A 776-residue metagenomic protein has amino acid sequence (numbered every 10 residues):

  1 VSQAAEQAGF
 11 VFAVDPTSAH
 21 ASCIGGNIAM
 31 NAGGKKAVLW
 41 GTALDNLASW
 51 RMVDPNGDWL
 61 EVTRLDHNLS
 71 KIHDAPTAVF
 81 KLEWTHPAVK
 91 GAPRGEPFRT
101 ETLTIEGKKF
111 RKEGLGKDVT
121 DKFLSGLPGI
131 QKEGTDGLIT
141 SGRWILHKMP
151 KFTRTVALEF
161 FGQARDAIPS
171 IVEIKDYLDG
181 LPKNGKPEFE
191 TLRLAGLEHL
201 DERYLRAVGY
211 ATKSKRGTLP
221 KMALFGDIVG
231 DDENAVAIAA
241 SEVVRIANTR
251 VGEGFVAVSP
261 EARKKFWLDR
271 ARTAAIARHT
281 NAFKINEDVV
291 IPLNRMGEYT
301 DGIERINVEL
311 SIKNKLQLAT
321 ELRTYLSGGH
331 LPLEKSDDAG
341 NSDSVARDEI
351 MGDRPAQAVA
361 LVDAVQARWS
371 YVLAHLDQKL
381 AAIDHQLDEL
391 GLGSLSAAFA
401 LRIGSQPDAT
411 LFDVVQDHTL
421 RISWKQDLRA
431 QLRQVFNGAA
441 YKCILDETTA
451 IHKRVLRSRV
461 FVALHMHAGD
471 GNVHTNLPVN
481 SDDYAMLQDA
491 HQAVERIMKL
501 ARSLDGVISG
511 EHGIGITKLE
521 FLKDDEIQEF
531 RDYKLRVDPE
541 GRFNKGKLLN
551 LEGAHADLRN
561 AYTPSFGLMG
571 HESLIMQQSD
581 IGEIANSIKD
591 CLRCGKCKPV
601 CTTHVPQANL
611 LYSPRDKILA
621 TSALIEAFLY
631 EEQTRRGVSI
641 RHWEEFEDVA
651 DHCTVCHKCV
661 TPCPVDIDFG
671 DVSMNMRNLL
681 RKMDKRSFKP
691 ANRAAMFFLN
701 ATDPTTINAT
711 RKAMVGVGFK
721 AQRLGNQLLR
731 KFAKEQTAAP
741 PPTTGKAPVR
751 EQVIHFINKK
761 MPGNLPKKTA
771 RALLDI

Functional and structural regions predicted by a protein language model:
V1-D176, R542-G546, A554-Y562, E572-M576: FAD-binding subdomain of flavoenzyme oxidoreductases
I24-K36, K122-K148, V289-I291, M296 (+5 more regions): Conserved phosphate/anionic-ligand binding catalytic regions in large, soluble enzymes, centered on
W40, E113-K117, G129, E133 (+24 more regions): Hydrophobic alpha-helical scaffolding
K132, L138-Q488: C-terminal substrate-recognition/cap domain of FAD-linked oxidoreductases
N248-P260, R502-E511, K547: Conserved short beta-strand edge segments in small beta-sheet-based binding/regulatory domains
I276-T280, Q633-I776: Iron-sulfur-cluster electron-transfer modules
A282, S503-V507, G513-T517, L522-H652 (+5 more regions): Ferredoxin-type iron-sulfur electron-transfer modules and their immediate structural context
L487-L500: Catalytic phosphate/nucleotide-handling subdomain of diverse soluble enzymes
